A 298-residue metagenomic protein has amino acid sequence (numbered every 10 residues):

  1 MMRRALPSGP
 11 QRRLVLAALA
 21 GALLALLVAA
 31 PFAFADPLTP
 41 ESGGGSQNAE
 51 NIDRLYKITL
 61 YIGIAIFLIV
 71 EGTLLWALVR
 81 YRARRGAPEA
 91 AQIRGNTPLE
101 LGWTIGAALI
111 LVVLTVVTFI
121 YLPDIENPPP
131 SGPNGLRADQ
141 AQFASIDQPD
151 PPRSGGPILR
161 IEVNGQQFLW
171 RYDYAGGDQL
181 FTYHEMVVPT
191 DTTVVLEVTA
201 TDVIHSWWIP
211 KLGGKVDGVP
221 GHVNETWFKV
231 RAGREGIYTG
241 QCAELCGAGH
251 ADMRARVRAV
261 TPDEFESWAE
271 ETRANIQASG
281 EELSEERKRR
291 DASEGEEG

Functional and structural regions predicted by a protein language model:
M1-A35: N-terminal secretory/membrane targeting signals
A33-I58, L78-G298: Non-transmembrane, membrane-proximal soluble domains of secreted or membrane proteins
Y56-L68: Alpha-helical transmembrane segments
F67-Y81: Alpha-helical transmembrane segments
